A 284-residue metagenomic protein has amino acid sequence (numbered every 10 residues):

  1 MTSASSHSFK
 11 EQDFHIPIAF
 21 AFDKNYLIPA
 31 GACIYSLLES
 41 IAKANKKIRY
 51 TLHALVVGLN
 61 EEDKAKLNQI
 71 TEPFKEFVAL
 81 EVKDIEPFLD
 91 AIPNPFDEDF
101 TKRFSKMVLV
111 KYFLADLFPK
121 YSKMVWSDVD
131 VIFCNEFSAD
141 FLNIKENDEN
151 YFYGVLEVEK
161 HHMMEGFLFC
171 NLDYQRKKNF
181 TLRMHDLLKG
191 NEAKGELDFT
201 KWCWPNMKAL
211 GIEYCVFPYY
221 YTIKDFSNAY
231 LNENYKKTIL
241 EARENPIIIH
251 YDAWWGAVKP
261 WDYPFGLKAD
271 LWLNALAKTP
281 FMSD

Functional and structural regions predicted by a protein language model:
M1-N25, A32-C33, C170-D284: A glycosyltransferase accessory/donor-loop signature
E11-D13, A44-R49, E76-V78: Short helix-terminating capping/connector loops at secondary-structure junctions
D23-Y26, L59-N60, I85-D90, V131-F133 (+6 more regions): Short, solvent-exposed loop/turn segments at secondary-structure junctions
L27-N45: Histidine-anchored nucleotide/phosphate-binding helix
Y50-G58: Short internal beta-strands
G58-K66: Short, charged/polar "capping" segments at the starts of alpha-helices and the immediately preceding loops
D63, I70-L117: Active-site-proximal specificity loops/subdomain of glycosyltransferases
R103-H162, L168-C170: GT-A fold catalytic core of metal-dependent nucleotide-sugar glycosyltransferases, centered on the diacidic
